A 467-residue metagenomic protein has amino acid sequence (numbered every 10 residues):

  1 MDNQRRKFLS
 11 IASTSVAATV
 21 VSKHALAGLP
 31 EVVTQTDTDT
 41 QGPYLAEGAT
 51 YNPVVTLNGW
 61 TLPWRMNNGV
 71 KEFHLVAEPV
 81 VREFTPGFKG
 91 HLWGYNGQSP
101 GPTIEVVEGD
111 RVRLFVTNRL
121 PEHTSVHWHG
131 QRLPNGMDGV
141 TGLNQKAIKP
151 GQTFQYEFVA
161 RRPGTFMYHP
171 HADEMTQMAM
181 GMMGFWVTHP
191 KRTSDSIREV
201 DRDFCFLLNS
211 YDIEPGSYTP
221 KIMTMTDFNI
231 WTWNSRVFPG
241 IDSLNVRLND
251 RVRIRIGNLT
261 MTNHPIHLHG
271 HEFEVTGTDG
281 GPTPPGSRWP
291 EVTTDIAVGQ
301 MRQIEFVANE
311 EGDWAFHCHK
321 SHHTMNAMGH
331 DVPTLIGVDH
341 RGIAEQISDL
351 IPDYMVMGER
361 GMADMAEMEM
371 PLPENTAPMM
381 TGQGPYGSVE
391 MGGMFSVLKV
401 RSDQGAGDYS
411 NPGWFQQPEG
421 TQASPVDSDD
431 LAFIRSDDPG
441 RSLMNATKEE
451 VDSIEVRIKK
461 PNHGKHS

Functional and structural regions predicted by a protein language model:
D2-S467: Copper-binding active sites and cupredoxin-like electron-transfer domains, recognizing His/Cys-rich ligand loops
